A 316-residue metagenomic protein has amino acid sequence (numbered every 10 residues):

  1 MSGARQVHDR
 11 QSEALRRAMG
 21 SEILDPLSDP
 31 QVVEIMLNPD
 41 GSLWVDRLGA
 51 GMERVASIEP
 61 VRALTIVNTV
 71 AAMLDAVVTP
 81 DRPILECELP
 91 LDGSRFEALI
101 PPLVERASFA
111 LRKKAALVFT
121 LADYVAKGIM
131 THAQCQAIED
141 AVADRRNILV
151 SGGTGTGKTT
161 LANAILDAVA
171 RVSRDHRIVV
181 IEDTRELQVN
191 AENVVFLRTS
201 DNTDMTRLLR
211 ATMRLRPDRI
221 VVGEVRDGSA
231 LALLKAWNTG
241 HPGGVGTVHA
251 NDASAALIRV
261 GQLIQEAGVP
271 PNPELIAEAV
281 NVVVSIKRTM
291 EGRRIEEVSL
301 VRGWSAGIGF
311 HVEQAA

Functional and structural regions predicted by a protein language model:
M1-R54: N-terminal anchoring/assembly modules that precede and organize ATP-driven motor systems
V7, Q11, L15, M19 (+4 more regions): Short amphipathic alpha-helical segments
D29, D46, G51-D144: P-loop NTP-binding catalytic core
G41-S42, A50-G51, L91-G93, P102-E105 (+7 more regions): Conserved nucleotide-binding/hydrolysis micro-motifs of P-loop NTPases
A141, G153-T154: P-loop (Walker A) phosphate-binding loop of NTP-binding proteins
I148, T160, A164-A279, S285-K287: Switch/coupling sub-region of P-loop NTPases
G157: Conserved glycine(s) of the Walker
A277-A316: Conserved P-loop NTPase
